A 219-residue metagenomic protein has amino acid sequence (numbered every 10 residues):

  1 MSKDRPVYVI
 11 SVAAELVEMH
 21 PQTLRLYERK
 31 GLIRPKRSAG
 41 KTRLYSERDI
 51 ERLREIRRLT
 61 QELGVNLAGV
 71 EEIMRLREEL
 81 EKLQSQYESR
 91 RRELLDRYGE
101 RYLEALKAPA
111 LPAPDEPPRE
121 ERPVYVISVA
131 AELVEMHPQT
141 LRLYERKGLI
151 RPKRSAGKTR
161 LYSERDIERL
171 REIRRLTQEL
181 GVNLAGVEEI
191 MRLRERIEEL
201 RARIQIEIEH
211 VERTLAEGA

Functional and structural regions predicted by a protein language model:
M1-E62, P112-R175, E179: Basic helix-turn-helix/winged-helix DNA-binding cores and closely related short helical interaction motifs
L24, A68, L141, Y162 (+2 more regions): Residue-level recognition of hydrophobic positions within alpha-helical transmembrane segments
G31-L32, Y45, E71-R77, E88-S89 (+8 more regions): Residue-level signal for alpha-helical context at structural boundaries
R34, T42, R48, T60 (+7 more regions): Hydrophobic alpha-helical segments
L53-S85, R169-A202: A short, Lys/Arg-enriched interface patch at domain edges and termini
E81-P118, E195-A219: C-terminal regulatory/oligomerization modules of transcriptional regulators
